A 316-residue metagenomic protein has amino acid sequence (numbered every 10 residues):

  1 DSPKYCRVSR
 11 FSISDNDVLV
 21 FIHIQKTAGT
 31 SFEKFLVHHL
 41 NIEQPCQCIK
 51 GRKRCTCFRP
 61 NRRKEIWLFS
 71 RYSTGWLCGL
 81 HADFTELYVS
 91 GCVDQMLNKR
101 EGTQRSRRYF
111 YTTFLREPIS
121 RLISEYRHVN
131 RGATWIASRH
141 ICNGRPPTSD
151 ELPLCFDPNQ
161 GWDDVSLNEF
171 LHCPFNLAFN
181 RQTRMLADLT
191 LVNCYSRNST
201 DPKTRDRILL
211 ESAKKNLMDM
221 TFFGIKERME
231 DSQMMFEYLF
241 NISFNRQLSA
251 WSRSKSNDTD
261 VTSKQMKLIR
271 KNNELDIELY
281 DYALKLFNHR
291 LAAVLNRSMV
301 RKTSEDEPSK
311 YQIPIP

Functional and structural regions predicted by a protein language model:
D1-P316: Membrane-interface amphipathic segments in extracytoplasmic regions
